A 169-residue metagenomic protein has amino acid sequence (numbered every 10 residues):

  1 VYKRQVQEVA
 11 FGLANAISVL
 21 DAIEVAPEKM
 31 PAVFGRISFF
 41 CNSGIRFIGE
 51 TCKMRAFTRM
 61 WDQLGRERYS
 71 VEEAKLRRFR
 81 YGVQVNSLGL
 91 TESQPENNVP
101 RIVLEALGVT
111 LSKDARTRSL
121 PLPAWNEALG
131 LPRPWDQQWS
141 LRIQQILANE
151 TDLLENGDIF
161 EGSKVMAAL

Functional and structural regions predicted by a protein language model:
V1-Y2: Short, small-residue-biased leader/transition segments that mark boundaries at the very start of proteins
V6-M30, F34-N97: Gly/Pro-rich turn-and-neighbor structural signature
G12-A22, E96-D114, W139-A148: Glycine-rich and small/hydrophobic secondary-structure elements
F34-S38, L76-R80, L104-A106, D114-S119 (+3 more regions): Active-site lining segments that contact anionic ligands and/or coordinate catalytic metals
F40-N42, G82-N86, I102, L120-W125 (+1 more regions): Generic beta-strand/beta-sheet core signal
G44-F47, N86-G89, L107, D114 (+2 more regions): Short, glycine-/Ser/Thr-/acidic-enriched flexible segments
T91-R101, L131-W135, M166: Conserved phosphate-binding loops in nucleotide/dinucleotide-binding enzymes
A115-L169: Active-site or pore-adjacent capping/gating segments
